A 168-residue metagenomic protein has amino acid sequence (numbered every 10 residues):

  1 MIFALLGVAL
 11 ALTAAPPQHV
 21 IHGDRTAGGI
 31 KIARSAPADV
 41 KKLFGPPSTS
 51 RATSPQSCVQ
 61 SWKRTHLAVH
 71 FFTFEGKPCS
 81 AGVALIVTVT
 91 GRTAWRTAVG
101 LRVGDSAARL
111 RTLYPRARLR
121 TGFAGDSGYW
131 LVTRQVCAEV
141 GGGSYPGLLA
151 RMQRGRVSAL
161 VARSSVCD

Functional and structural regions predicted by a protein language model:
M1-A15: Secretory targeting and sorting signals
F3, H22, K31-A33: Residues marking helix boundaries in flexible regions
L12-I21, S144-P146: Short acidic N-proximal helix/loop "leader" segments that mark the beginning of a domain or an inter-domain linker
D24-K31, A94-L101: Second-shell loop/turn segments in exported
S35-C79, R102-D168: A cross-family detector of function-defining hotspots
G82-V89: Eukaryote-biased recognition of intrinsically disordered, low-complexity regulatory segments
T93, T97, A150-Q153: Extended, compositionally biased low-complexity polar/Lys-Gly-rich tracts and adjacent boundary/linker regions are
